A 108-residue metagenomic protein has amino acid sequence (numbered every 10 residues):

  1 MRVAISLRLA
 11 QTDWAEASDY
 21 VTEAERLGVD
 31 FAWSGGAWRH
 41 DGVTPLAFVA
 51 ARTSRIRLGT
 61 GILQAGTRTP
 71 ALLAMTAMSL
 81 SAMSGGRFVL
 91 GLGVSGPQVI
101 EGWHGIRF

Functional and structural regions predicted by a protein language model:
M1-L58, G66: N-terminal beta1-alpha1-beta2 module of alpha/beta enzyme domains
R2-T12, T67-F108: Flexible, glycine-rich active-site loops centered on histidine and acidic residues that chelate a metal or position
G36, V43, T60, L92-G96 (+1 more regions): Gly/Ser/Thr-rich helix-start
